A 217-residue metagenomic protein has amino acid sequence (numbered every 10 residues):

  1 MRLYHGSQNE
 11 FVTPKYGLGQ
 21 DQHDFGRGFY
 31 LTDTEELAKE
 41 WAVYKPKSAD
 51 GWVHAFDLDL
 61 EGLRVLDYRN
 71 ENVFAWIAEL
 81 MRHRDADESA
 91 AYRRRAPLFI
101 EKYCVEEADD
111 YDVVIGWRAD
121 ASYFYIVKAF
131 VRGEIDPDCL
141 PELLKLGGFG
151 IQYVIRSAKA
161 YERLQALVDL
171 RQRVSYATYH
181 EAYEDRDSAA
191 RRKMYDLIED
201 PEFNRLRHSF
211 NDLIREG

Functional and structural regions predicted by a protein language model:
M1-F25, V43-Y44, H54, L58 (+1 more regions): ADP-ribose/NAD+-binding catalytic cleft of ART/PARP-like enzymes
N9, E35, E61: An acidic- and aromatic-residue-enriched active-site/binding cleft used to recognize and process polar
K15, Q20-Q22, F29, D33 (+1 more regions): Solvent-exposed, flexible loop/coil residues
R27-Y30, G116: Short secondary-structure transition/capping motifs
Y30-L58: Glycine/small-residue-rich interface belts in oligomeric ring/scaffold proteins and their assembly partners
Y44-D50, D59-G217: Conserved NAD+-utilizing ADP-ribose enzyme module
